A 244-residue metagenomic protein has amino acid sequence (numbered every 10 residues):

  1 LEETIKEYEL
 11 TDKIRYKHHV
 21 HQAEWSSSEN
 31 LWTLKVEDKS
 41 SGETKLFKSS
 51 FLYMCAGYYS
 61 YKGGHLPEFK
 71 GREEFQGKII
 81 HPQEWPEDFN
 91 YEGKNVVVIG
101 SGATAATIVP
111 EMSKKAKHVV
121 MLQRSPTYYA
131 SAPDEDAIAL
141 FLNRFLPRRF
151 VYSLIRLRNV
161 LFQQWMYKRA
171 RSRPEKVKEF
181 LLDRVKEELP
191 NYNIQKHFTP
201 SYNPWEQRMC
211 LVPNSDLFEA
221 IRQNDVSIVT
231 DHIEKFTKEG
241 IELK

Functional and structural regions predicted by a protein language model:
L1-K6, R15, I99, K168-E179 (+1 more regions): Short beta-strand to alpha-helix junction loop
L1-Y59, E188: Feature captures the FAD/FMN-dependent oxidoreductase FAD-binding
E7-E9, F69-E74, F218-Q223: Short, conserved catalytic or adaptor-binding loops enriched in Gly and charged residues
R15-W32, D88, V226-L243: A conserved short coil-to-beta-strand element within the FAD-binding core of flavoproteins
E37, G77-Q83, K235-I241: Short gly/ser/thr-rich secondary-structure transition/capping motifs
L52-N193, V226: Rossmann-like dinucleotide-binding core of oxidoreductases
E175, E188-K244: Alpha/beta-hydrolase fold catalytic core
